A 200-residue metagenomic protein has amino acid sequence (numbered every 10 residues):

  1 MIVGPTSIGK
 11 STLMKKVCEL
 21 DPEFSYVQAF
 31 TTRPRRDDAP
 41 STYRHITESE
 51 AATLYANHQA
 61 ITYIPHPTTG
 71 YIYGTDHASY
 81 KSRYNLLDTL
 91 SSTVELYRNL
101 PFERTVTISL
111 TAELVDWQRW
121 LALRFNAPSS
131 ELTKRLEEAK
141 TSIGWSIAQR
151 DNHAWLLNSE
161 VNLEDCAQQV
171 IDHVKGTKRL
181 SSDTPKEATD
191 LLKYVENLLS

Functional and structural regions predicted by a protein language model:
I2: Hydrophobic anchor at the beta1->P-loop junction of P-loop NTPases
P5: P-loop (Walker A) phosphate-binding loop of NTP-binding proteins
K10: Conserved lysine of the Walker
L13-M14: Post-Walker A alpha-helix
E19-V27: Post-Walker A helix-loop "phosphate-sensing" segment adjacent to the P-loop in P-loop NTPases
T31-N85, S91: ATP-dependent small-molecule kinase phosphotransfer cores that center on conserved nucleotide phosphate-binding segments
L86-L90, L100-R124, A139: Conserved phosphate-donor/acceptor-positioning beta-strand/loop module used by diverse small-molecule
N126-S200: Small-molecule kinase domains that catalyze NTP-dependent phosphoryl transfer to phosphate-bearing small molecules
